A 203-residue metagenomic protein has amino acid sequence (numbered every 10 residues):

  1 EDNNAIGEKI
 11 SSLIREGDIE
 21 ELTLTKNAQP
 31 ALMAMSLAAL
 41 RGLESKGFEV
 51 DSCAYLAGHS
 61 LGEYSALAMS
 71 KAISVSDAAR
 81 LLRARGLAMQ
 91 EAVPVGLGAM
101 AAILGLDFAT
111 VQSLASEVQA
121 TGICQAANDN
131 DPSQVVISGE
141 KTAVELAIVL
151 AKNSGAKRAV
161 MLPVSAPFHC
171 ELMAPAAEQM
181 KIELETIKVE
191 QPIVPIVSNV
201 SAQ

Functional and structural regions predicted by a protein language model:
E1-A57, I137: Helix-rich "cap/lid" substructures immediately adjacent to catalytic or cofactor-binding pockets
N3-E8, G17, M69-Q203: Alpha/beta catalytic cores of group-transfer enzymes, especially the acyltransferase/condensing modules of polyketide
N27, L61, T142: Residue-level recognition of oxygen-bearing side chains
S36, A54-G62, A66, S74: Gly/Ala-rich beta-loop-alpha elbow adjacent to hydrolase catalytic centers
